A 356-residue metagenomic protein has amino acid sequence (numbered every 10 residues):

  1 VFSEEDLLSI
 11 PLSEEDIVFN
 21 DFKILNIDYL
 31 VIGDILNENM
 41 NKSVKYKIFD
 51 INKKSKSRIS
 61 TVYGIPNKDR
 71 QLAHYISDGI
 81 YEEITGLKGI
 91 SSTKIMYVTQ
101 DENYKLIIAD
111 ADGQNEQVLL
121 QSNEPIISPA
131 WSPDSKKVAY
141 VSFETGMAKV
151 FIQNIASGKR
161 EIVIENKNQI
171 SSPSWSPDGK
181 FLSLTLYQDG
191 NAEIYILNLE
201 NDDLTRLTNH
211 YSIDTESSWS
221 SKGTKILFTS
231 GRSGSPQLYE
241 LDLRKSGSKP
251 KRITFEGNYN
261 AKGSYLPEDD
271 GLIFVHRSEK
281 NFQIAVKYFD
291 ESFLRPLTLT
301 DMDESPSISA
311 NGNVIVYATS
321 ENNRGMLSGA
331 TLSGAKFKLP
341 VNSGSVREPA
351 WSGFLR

Functional and structural regions predicted by a protein language model:
E4-P11, D110-P125, N154-S171, L197-T215 (+3 more regions): Multi-bladed beta-propeller domains
E15-G79: Amphipathic beta-strand/beta-sheet edge segments enriched in Tyr/Trp
I32, I95-V98, K137-V141, F181-T185 (+3 more regions): Residue position within the beta-strands of beta-propeller blades
N41-S43, E102-I108, M147-F151, N191-Y195 (+3 more regions): Structural motif
S55-V118: C-terminal/domain-edge helix-coil "capping" segments
L87-S92, S128-K137, P173-F181, S217-K225 (+3 more regions): Blade-terminus and WD-like Trp-Asp/Gly-His loop motifs, strongest in beta-propeller folds
I273-A285, S307: Loop/turn-rich, solvent-exposed surfaces of beta-rich toroidal or solenoidal domains
